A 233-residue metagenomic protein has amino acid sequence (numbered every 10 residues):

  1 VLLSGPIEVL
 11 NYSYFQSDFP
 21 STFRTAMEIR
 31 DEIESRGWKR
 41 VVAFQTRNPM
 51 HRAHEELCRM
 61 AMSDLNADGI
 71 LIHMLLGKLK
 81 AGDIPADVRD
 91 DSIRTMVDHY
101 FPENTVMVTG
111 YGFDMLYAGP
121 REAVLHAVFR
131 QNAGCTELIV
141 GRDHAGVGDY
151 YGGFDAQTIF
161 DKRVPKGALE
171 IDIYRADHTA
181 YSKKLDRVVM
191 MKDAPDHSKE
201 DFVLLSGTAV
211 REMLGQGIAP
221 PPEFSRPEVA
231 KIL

Functional and structural regions predicted by a protein language model:
V1-P49, A53-L233: Active-site cores that bind ATP or allylic diphosphates and position pyrophosphate for catalysis
